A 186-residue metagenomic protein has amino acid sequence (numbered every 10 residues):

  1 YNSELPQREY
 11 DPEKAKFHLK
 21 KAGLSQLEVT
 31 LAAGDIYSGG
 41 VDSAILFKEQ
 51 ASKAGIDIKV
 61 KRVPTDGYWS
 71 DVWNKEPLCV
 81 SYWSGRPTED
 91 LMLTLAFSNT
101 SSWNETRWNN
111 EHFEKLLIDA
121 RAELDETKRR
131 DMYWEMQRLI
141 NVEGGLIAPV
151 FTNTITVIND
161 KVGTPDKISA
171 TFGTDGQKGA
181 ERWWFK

Functional and structural regions predicted by a protein language model:
Y1-K21, Y37-D42: Structural transition elements
G23, G55, K75: Conserved functional loop/turn residues at catalytic and ligand-binding sites
S25-Q26, E123: A short, structured loop/turn motif at beta-sheet edges
Q26-E28, G55, G144-L146: Short secondary-structure junction motifs
Q26-I36, I58-K61: Short, well-ordered beta-strand elements
D35, G39-K48, D66-K186: Detector for C-terminal structural segments
D57-W69: Early extracytoplasmic/lumenal segment of secretory-pathway proteins
